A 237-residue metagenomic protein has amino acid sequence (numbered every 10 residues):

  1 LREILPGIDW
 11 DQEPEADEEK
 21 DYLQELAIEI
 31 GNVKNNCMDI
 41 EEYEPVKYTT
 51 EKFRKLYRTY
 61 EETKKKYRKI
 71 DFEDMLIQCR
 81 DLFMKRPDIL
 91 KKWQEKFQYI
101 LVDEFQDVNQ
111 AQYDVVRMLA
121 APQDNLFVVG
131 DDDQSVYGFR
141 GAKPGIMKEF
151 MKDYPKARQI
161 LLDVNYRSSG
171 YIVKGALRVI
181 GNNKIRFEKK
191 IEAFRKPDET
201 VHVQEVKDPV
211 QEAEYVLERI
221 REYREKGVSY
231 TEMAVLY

Functional and structural regions predicted by a protein language model:
L1, I30, D71, D103 (+3 more regions): Residue-level signature of catalytic and energy-coupling elements of molecular machines, predominantly ATP/GTP-dependent
L1-D74, F97, Q159-L161, N165 (+1 more regions): ATP-hydrolysis module of ASCE/P-loop NTPase motor domains, specifically the Walker B Asp-Glu catalytic pair
R2-E3, Q24, I28, R58 (+7 more regions): Solvent-exposed alpha-helical segments within well-ordered globular domains of core cellular machineries
R2-W10, I28-M38, A121-D124, K152-P155 (+2 more regions): Non-catalytic alpha-helical coupling and interface elements of nucleotide-dependent molecular machines and regulators
E15, I40, Y67, I89-L90 (+2 more regions): Short, polar/charged, Gly/Pro-enriched helix-capping and turn/loop motifs at alpha-helix termini and inter-helix linkers
D17-K20, K92-Q94, V228-T231: Short helix-terminating capping/connector loops at secondary-structure junctions
P45-E149, L162-S168: Conserved helicase NTPase motor core
P155-R158, D163-Y237: Helicase P-loop NTPase motor core
